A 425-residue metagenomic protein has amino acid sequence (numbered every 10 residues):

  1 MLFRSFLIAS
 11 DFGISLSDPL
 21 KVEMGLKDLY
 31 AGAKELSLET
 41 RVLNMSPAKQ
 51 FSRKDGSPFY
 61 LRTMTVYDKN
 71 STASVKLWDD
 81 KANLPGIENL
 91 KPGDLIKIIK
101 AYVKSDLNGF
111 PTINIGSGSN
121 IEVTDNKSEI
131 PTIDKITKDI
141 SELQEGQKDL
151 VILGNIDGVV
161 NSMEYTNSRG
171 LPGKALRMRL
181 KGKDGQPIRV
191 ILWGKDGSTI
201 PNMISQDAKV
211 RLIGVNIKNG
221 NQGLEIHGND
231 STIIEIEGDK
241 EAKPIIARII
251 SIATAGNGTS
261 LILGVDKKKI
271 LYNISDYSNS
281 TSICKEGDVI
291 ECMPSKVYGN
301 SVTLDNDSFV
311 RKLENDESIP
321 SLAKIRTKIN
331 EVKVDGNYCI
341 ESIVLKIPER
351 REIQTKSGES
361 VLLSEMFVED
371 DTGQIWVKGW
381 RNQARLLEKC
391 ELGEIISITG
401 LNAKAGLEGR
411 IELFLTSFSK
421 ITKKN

Functional and structural regions predicted by a protein language model:
M1-N425: Single-stranded nucleic acid-binding proteins centered on OB/S1-type folds and their adjacent low-complexity
